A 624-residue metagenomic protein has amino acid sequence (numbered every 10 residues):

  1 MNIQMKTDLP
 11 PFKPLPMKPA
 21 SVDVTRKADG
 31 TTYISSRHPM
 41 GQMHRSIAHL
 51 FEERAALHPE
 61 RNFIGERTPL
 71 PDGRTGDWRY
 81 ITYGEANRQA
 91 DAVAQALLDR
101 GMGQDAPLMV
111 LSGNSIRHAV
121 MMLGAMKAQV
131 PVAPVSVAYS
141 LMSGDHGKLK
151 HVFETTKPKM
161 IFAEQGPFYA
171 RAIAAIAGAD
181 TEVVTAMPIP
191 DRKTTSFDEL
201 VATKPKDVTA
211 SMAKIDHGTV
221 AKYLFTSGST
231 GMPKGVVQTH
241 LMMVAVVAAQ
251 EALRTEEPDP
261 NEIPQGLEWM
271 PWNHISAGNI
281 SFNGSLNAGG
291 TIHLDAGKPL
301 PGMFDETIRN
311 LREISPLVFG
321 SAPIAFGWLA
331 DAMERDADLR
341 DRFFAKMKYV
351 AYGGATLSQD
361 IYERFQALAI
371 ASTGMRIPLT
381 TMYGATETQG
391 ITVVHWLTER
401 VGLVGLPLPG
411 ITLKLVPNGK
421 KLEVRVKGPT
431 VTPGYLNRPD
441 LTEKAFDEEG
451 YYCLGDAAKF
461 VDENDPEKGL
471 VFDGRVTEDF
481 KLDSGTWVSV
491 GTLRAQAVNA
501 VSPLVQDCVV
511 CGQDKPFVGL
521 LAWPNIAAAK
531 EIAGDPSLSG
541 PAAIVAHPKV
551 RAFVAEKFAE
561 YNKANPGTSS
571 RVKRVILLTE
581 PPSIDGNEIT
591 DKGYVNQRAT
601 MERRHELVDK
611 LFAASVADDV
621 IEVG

Functional and structural regions predicted by a protein language model:
N2-M17, K127-E199: Structural core segment of the AMP-binding/adenylate-forming
P39-M43, E60-V120, S140-K150, D198-A202 (+1 more regions): Conserved AMP-binding/adenylate-forming core of the ANL superfamily
P59-N62, V184-A186, D191-F225, M232 (+1 more regions): Conserved pre-ATP/AMP-binding loop-to-beta segment of ANL
R79-G84, M212-K214, A221-A248: Conserved AMP-binding A3 loop
Y139-A174, A202, V246-L267, L300-L317: Conserved ATP-dependent adenylate/AMP-binding module captured primarily in the ANL superfamily
V244-Q265, W272-D338: Conserved AMP-binding/adenylation subdomain of ANL enzymes
A288-G290, L317-G320, A330-V401, T412-K414 (+1 more regions): Gly/Ser/Thr-rich phosphate-binding loop
L422-L482, V620: Conserved ATP-binding/catalytic segment of the ANL
